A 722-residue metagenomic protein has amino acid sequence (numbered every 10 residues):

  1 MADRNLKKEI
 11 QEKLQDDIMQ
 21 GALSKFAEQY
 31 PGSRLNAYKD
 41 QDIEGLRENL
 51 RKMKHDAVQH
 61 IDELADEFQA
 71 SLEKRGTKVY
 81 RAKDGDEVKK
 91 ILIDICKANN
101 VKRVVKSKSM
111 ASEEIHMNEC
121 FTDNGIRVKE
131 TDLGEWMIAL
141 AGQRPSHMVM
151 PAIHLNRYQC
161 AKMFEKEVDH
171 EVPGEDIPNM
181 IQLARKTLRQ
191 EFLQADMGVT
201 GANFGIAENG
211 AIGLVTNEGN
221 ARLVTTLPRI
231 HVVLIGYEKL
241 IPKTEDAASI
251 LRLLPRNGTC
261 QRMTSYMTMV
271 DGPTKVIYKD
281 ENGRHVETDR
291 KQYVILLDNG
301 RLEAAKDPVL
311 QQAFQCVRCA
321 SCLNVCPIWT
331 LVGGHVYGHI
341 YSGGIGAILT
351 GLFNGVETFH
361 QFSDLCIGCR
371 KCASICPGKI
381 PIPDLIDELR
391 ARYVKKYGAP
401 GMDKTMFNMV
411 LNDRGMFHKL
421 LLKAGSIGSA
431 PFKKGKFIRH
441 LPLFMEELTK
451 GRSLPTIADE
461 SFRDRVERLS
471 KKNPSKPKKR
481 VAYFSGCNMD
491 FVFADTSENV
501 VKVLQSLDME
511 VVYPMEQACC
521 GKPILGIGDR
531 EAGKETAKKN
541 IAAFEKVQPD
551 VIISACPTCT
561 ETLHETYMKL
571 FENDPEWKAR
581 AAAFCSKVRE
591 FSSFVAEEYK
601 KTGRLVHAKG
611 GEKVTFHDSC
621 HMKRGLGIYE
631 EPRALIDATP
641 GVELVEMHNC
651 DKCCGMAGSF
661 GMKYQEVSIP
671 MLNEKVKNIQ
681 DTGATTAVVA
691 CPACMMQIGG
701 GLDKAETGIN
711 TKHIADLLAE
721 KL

Functional and structural regions predicted by a protein language model:
M1-V309: The feature marks the mature, well-folded catalytic cores of soluble enzymes
D40-I43, I91-A98, K108-Q190, D196 (+5 more regions): Iron-sulfur cluster-binding electron-transfer modules in prokaryotic oxidoreductases
K78, A82-K83, N257-V270, W329 (+3 more regions): Flexible, glycine/charged-enriched surface loops at secondary-structure junctions
V88, C326, V588: Residue-level signal for inorganic ion chemistry
A221-L240, Q315-R318, E630-E643: Gly/Ser/Thr-rich active-site loops/lids in small-molecule metabolic enzymes that frequently grip phosphoryl groups
L296-C319, G346-C369, G610, V667: Ferredoxin-like iron-sulfur electron-transfer modules
A313-C319, L323, S363-A373, Q517 (+5 more regions): Residues immediately within or flanking Cys/His clusters that coordinate Zn2+ in small zinc-binding modules
S321-I348, L365, K371-R392, T562-H564 (+1 more regions): Iron-sulfur cluster-binding cysteine motifs and their immediate structural context in ferredoxin-like electron-transfer
